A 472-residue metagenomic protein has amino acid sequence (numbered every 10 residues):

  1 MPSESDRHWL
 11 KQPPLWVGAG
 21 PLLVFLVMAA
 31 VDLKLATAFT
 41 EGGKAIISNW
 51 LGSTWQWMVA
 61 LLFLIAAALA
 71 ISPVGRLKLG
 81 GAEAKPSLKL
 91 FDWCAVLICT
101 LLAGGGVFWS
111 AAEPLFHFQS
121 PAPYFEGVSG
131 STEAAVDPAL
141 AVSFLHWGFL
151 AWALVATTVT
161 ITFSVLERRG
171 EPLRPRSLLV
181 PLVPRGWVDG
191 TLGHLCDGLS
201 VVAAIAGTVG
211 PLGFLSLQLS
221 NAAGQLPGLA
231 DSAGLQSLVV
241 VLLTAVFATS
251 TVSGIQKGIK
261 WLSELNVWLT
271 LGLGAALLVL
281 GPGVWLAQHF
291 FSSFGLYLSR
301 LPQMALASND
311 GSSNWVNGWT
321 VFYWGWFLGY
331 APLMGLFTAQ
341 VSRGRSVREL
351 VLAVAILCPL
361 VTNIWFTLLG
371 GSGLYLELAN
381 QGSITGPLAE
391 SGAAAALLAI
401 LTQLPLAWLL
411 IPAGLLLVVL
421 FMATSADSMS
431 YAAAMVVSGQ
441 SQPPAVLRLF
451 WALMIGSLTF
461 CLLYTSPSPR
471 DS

Functional and structural regions predicted by a protein language model:
M1-L10, P172-D189, L215-V239, W268-L273 (+4 more regions): Helix-loop-helix connectors at the membrane interface of multi-pass transporters/channels
P2-S129: N-terminal alpha-helical transmembrane segments of multi-pass membrane transport and channel/translocase proteins
P2-S5, A38-K44, S72-L90, L115-A139 (+3 more regions): Flexible loop linkers connecting adjacent transmembrane helices in multi-pass alpha-helical membrane transporters
R7-L22, P184-G193, D231-A248, V252 (+6 more regions): Loop-to-transmembrane helix boundary motifs in multi-pass membrane proteins
H8-W9, P13-A30, F63-I65, A103-G106 (+6 more regions): Helix-loop-helix module between adjacent transmembrane segments
A66-L69, A82-L173, L352-A355, V361-L374: Membrane-interface helix-loop-helix modules in multi-pass membrane proteins
E113-P123, S164, R169, L277-R300 (+1 more regions): Extracellular/periplasmic helix-exit of transmembrane alpha-helices
Y464-D471: Conserved small/polar residues in nucleotide/adenosyl-binding loops
